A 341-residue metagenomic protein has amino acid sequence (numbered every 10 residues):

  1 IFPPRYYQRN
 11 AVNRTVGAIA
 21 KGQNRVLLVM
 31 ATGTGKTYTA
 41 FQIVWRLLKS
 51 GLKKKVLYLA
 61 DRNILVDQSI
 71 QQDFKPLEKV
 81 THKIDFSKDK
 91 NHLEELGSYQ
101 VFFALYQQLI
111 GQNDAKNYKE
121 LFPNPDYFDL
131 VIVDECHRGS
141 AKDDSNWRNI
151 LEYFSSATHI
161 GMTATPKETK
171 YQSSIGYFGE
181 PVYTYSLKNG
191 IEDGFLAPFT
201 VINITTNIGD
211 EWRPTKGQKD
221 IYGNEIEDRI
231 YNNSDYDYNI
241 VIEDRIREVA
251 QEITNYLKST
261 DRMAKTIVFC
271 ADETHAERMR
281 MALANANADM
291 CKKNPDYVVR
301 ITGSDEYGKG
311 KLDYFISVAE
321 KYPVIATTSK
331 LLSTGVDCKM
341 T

Functional and structural regions predicted by a protein language model:
I1-K55, I64-K79, G97-V101, Q107 (+1 more regions): ATP-dependent helicase/translocase motor core
V29, K55-R62, A264-D272: Conserved RecA-like ASCE P-loop NTPase motor core of nucleic-acid helicases/translocases
N63, I84-H92, Y106-Q108, A271-E273 (+2 more regions): Conserved helicase motor
K90-Q100, Q107-D126: Conserved helix/coil segment N-terminal to the catalytic DExD/H
S98-Q112, A319-T334: Conserved two-lobed SF2 helicase motor
Q100, N232-T328: Conserved C-terminal RecA-like helicase domain
L121-I160: SF2 helicase catalytic motif II
Q172-A264: Interdomain helical connector at the RecA1-RecA2 junction of SF1/SF2 helicase-like NTPases
